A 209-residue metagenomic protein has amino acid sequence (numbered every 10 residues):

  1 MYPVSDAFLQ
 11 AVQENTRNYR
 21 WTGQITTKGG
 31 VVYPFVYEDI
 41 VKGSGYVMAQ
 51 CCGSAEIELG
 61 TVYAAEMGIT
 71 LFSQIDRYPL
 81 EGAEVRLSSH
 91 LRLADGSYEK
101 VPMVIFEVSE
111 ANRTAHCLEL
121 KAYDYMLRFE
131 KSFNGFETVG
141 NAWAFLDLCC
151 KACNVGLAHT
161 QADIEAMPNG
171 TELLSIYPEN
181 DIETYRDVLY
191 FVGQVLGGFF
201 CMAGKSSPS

Functional and structural regions predicted by a protein language model:
M1-L80, H116, Y123-F129, G135-T138 (+2 more regions): Juxtamembrane "anchor/assembly" segments of surface/extracellular structural proteins
W21-I25, M67-L71, V85-S89, F106-V108 (+2 more regions): Hydrophobic beta-strand residues in large extracellular and virion-surface proteins
G29, Y98-K100: Residue-level signal for glycine
A65, V104, L196: Residues that flank catalytic or metal-binding motifs in active/ligand-binding sites
R77-D95: Short coil-to-beta transition motif at edge beta-strands of beta-rich domains
S97, N112-S209: Charged- and aromatic-enriched interaction segments used to assemble and dock large macromolecular complexes
V101-R113: Short beta-strand-centered aromatic/proline hotspots
